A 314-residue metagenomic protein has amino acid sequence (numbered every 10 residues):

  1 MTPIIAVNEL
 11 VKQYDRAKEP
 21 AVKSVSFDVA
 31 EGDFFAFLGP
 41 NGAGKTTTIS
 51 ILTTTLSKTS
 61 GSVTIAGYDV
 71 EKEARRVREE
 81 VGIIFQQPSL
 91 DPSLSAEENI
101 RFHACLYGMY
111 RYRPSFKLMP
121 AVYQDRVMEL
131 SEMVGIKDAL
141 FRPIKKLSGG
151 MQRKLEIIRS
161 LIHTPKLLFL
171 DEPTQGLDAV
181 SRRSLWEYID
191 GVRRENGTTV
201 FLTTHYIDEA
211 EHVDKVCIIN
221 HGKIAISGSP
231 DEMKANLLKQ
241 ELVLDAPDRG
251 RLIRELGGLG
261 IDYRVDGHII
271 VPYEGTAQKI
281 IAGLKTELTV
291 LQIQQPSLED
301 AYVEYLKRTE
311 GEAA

Functional and structural regions predicted by a protein language model:
M1-I4, K12-S24, A74: A short, flexible loop at the N-terminus of ABC-type nucleotide-binding domains that lies
G61-D69, V77: Conserved ABC transporter NBD signature motif
R101, C105-G108, P114-A139: Conserved ABC ATPase "signature" region
L168-D171: Catalytic Walker B motif of ABC-type/P-loop ATPase nucleotide-binding domains
R183-E195: Helical segment within the ABC ATPase nucleotide-binding domain
K239-T309, A314: Short, charged/small-residue-rich alpha-helical element at the C-terminal edge of ABC transporter nucleotide-binding
